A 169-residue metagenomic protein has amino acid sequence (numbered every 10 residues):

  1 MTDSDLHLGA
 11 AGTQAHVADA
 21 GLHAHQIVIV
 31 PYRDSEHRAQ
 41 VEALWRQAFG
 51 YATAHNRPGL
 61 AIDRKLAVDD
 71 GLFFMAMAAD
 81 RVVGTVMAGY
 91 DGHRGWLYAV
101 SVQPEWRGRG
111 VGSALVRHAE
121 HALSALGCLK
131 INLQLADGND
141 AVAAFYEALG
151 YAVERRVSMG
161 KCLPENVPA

Functional and structural regions predicted by a protein language model:
Q26-V41: A short beta-loop-alpha structural element at the N-terminal edge of CoA-dependent acyl/N-acetyltransferase catalytic
E42-N56: Helix-loop element at the rim of GNAT/NAT acetyltransferase active sites that forms part of the acceptor-substrate
A52-M75: Active-site rim helix/loop that mediates acceptor-substrate recognition in acyltransferases
M75, R81-G89, W96-S101: Conserved beta-strand in the GNAT
G89-Y98, R107, V153-E154: A conserved beta-turn-beta hairpin within the catalytic core of GNAT-like acetyltransferases that forms part
G108-H121, A144, A148: Conserved acetyl-CoA-binding loop-helix of GNAT-fold acetyltransferases
L123-L135: Conserved GNAT acetyl-CoA-binding A-motif
L133-V142, G160-P164: Conserved beta-strand-loop-alpha-helix junction that forms the acyl-donor binding cleft
